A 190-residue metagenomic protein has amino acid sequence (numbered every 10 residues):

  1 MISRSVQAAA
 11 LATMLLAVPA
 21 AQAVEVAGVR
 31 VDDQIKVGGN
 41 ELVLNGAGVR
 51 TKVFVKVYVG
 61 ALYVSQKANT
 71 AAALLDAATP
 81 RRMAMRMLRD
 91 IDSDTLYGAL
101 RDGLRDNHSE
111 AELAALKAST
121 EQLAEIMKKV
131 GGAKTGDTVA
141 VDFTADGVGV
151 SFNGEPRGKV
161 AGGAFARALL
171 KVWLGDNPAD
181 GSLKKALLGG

Functional and structural regions predicted by a protein language model:
M1-A9: Bacterial N-terminal signal peptides that target proteins for export
A8-A17: Bacterial N-terminal signal peptides
V18-A23: Sec/Tat signal peptide C-region and signal peptidase I cleavage site
V24-D76: N-terminal structural module
V31, N40, Y58-G60, T79-M83 (+3 more regions): Envelope-exposed proteins and targeting segments
A68-A145: Mid-length scaffold segments of soluble, non-membrane domains
F152-E155: Short strand-turn-strand beta-turns centered on an Asx-Gly dipeptide
R157-L183: Flexible glycine-rich active-site/ligand-binding loops centered on an Asp-His dyad
